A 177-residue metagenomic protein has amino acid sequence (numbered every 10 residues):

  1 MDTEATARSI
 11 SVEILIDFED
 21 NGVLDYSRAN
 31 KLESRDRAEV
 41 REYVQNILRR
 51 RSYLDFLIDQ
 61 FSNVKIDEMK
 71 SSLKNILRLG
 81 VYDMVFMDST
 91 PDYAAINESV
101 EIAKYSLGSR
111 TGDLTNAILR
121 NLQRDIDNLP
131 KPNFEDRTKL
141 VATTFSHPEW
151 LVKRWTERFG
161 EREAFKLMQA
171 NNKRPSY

Functional and structural regions predicted by a protein language model:
M1-Y177: Class I Rossmann-like S-adenosyl-L-methionine
